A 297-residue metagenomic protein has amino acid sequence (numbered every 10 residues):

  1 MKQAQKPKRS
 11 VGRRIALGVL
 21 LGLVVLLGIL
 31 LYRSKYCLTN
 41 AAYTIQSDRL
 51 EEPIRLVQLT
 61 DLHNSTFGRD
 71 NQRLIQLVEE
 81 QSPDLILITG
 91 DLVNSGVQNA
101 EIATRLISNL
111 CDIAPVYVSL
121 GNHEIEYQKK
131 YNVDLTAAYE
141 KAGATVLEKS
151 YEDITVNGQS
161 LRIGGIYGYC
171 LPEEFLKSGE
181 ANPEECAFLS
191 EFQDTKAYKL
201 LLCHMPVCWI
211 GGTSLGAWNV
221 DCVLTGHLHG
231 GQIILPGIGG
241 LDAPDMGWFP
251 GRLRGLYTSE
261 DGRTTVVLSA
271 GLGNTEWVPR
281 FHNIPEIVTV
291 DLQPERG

Functional and structural regions predicted by a protein language model:
M1-L50: N-terminal membrane-anchoring alpha-helices
Y36-S47, F188-V207, W218, T265 (+2 more regions): Extended recognition/assembly regions associated with phosphoester-bond processing machinery
T44-V57, A144, Y151-G165, D194-L200 (+2 more regions): Beta-strand-turn-beta hairpins that frame and shape the catalytic cleft of phosphate-ester-processing enzymes
E52-L147: Membrane-embedded segments
L59-N64, G90-L92, N122-E124, S150-Y151 (+4 more regions): Active-site metal-binding loops of divalent metal-dependent hydrolases
Q81, I107-I113, F192-T195, S214-W218: Short, conserved loop/helix-junction motifs that constitute active-site signature segments in enzyme catalytic cores
A137-A144, V156-L202, W209-I210, W277-R280: Binuclear metal-dependent hydrolase catalytic cores centered on His/Asp/Glu-rich metal-binding motifs
P206-V288: Conserved beta-sheet core of the metallophosphoesterase superfamily
